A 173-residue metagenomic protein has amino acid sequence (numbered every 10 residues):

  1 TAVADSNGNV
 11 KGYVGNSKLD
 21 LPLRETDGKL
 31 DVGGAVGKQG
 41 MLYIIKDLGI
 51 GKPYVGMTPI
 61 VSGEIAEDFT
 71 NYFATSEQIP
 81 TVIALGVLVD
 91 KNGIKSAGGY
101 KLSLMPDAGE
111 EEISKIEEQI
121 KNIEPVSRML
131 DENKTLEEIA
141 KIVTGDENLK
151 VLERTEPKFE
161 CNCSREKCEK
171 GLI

Functional and structural regions predicted by a protein language model:
T1-N92: General detector of N-terminal leader/presequence modules that precede the first folded domain
S6, P106-A108, R165: Non-catalytic surface loops within mature trypsin-like serine protease
G51-K52, K95-S96, E153-T155: Short glycine-enriched loop/turn motifs at secondary-structure junctions
S62, K95, E132-L136: Hydrophobic alpha-helical segments and helix-packing faces
F73-T75, P80-D131, K141: Active-site environment of non-heme Fe oxygenases that use a 2-His-1-carboxylate facial triad
K121-I173: Cys/His-clustered metal-coordination modules, chiefly Zn-binding fingers
